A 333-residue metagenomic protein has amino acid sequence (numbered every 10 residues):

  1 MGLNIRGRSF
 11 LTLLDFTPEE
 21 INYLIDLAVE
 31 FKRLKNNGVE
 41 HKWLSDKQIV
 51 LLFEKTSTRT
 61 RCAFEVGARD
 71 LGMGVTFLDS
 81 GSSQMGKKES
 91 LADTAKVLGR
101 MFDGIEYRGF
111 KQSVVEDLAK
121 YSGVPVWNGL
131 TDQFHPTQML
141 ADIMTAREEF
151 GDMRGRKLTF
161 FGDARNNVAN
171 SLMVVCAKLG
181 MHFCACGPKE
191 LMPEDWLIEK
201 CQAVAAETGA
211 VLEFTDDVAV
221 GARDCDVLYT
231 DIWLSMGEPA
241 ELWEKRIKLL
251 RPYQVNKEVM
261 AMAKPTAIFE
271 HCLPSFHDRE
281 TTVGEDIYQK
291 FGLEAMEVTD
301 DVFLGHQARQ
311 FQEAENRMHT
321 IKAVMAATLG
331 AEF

Functional and structural regions predicted by a protein language model:
M1-C62, V66, F134: Positively charged, low-complexity intrinsically disordered leader regions
Q48-M101: Active-site cofactor/substrate anionic-group-binding motifs, chiefly glycine- and Lys/Arg-rich phosphate-binding loops
F53-V66, E148-D231, M236-E238: Glycine-rich phosphate/diphosphate-binding loop of Rossmann-like nucleotide-binding domains
L71, M101, Y121-S122, L179 (+2 more regions): Short, structured coil segments at secondary-structure junctions
A95-K96, D103-V175, H271: Anion-binding alpha/beta catalytic cores of soluble intermediary-metabolism enzymes, centered on
Q202-T299: Rossmann-like adenosine-cofactor binding region
D286-F333: C-terminal helix-to-coil terminal segments
